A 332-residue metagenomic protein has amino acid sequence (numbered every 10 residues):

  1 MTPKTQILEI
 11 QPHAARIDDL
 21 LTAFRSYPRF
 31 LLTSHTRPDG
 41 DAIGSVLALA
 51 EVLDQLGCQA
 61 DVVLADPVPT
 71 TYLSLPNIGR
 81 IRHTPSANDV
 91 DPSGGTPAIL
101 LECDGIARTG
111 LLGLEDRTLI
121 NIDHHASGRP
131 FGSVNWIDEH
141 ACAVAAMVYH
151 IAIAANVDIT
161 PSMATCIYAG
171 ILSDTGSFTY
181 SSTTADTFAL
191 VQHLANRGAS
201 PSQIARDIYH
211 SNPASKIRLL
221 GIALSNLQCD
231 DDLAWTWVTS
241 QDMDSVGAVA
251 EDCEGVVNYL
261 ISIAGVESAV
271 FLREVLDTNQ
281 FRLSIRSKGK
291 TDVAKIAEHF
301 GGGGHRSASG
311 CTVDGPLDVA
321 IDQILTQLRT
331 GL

Functional and structural regions predicted by a protein language model:
T2-T36, G44-L73, D89-G95, S173-L332: Hydrophobic helix-and-loop "lid/oligomerization" segment in the mid-to-C-terminal part of catalytic domains
T33, R37, L100, N121-I122 (+1 more regions): Generic enzyme active-site microenvironment
T36-P38, C103-I106, H125-S127, S240-Q241 (+1 more regions): Short glycine-rich anion-binding loops that position phosphate/pyrophosphate groups of nucleotides and phosphorylated
G40-V46, A107-T109: Short glycine/serine/threonine-rich phosphate/pyrophosphate-binding segments that cradle anionic phosphate groups
G44, S74-P76, L112, G132 (+2 more regions): Short acidic, glycine/serine/threonine-rich loops at helix termini
P76, R82-V134: Active-site cofactor/cluster-binding pocket
I78-I81, I137-E139, S287-K288: Short, hinge-like loop/turn segments at secondary-structure boundaries
I122-L190: Short alpha-helices
